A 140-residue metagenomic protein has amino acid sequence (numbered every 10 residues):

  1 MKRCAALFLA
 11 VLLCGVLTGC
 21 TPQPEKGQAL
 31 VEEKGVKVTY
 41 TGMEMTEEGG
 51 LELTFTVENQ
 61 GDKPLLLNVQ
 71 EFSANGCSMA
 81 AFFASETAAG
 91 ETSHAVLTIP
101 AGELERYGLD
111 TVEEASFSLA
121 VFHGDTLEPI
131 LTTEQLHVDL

Functional and structural regions predicted by a protein language model:
M1-F8: Bacterial N-terminal signal peptides that target proteins for export
V16-G19: C-terminal motif of bacterial Sec signal peptides marking the signal peptidase cleavage site
T21-Q23: Bacterial signal peptide processing site
K26-K34: Proline/serine/threonine-rich low-complexity linkers at boundaries of modular beta-sandwich domains
E47-T54: Short, solvent-exposed loop/turn segments enriched in Ser/Thr/Gly
G50, S78-L127: Short, solvent-exposed, Trp/other aromatic-anchored flexible loops in extracytoplasmic proteins
V57-G61: Asparagine-centered strand-capping/turn motif at beta-strand->loop junctions
K63-Q70: Short, hydrophobic/aromatic beta-strand segments
